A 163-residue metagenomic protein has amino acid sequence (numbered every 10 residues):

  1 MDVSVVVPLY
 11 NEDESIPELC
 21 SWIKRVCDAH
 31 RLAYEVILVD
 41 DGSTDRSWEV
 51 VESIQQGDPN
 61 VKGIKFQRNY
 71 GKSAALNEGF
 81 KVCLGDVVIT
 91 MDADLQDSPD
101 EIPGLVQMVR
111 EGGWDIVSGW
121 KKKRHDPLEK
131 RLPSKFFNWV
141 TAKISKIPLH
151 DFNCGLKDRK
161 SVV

Functional and structural regions predicted by a protein language model:
D2-S4, E35: Cell-envelope/extracellular polymer assembly enzymes that use nucleotide-activated donors
E12-C27: Short, well-formed alpha-helical segments that are part of the catalytic scaffolds of diverse glycosyltransferases
E12-S15, S43, K72, S98: Donor nucleotide-sugar binding loop of glycosyltransferases
E14-E18, D45-I54: Acidic helix N-cap motif at the loop->helix transition within catalytic regions of sugar-transfer enzymes
K24, L32-S43, I64-F66: Short beta-strand/loop segment that forms part of the nucleotide-sugar
C27-L32, Q55-V61: Short helix-capping segments at alpha-helix termini
D40-E49, L95-Q96: A conserved acidic beta->alpha catalytic loop
K62-R68, K72-V82, V87-T90, P99-V163: Acceptor/aglycone-binding surface of glycosyltransferases and processive sugar-polymer synthases
